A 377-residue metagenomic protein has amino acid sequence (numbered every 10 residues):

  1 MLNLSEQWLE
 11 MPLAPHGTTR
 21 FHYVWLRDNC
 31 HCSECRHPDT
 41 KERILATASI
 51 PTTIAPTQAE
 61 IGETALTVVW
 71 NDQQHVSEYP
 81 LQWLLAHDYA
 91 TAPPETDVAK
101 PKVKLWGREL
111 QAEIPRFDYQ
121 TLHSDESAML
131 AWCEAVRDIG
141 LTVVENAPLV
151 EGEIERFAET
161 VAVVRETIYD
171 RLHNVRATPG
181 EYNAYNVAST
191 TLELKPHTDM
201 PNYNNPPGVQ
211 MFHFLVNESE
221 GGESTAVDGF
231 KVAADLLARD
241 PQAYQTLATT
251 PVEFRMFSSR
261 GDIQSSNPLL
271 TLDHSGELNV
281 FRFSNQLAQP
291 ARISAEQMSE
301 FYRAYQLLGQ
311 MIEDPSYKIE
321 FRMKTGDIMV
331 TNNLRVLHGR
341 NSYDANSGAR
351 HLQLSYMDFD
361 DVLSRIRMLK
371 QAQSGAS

Functional and structural regions predicted by a protein language model:
M1-D125: Motif-centric detector for short Cys/His coordination patterns
D88-A90, P94-L141, N146-S377: Active-site environment of non-heme Fe oxygenases that use a 2-His-1-carboxylate facial triad
